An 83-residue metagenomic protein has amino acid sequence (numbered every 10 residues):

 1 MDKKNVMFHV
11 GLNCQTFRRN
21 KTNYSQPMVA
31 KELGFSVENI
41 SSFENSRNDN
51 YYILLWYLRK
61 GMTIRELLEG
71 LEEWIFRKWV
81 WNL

Functional and structural regions predicted by a protein language model:
M1-K21: A short, Lys/Arg-rich alpha-helix, primarily the initiator
L12, N23-S25, M62: Residue-level signal for the short linker/turn that defines the boundary of a DNA-recognition helix
Q15-T16, P27, S41, L54 (+1 more regions): Residues within the helices of the helix-turn-helix
R18, A30, L58-R59, L68: The alpha-helix within a helix-turn-helix
T22-S42: Short alpha-helical DNA-recognition segment
S36, R47, W74: The DNA-recognition helices of helix-turn-helix-type DNA-binding domains
S46-R59: Short, basic-rich loop-to-helix N-cap that marks the start of a DNA-contacting helix
R65-L83: Short, charged recognition helix plus adjacent turn of helix-turn-helix-like nucleic-acid-binding domains
